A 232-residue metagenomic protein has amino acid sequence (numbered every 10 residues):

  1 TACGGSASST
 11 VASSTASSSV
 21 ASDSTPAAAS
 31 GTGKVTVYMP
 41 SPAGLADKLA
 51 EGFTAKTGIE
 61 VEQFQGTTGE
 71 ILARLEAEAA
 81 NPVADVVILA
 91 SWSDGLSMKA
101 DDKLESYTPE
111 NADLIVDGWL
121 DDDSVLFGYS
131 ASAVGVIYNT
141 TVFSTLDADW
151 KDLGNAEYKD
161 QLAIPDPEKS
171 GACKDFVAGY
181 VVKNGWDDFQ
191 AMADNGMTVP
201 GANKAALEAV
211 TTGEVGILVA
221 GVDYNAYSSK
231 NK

Functional and structural regions predicted by a protein language model:
T1-C3, T25, V37, F53 (+5 more regions): Residue-level signal for nonpolar/aromatic packing positions in well-ordered secondary structure
A2-T15, V20: Bacterial lipoprotein signal-peptidase II cleavage site
S17-V35: N-terminal low-complexity, Pro/Thr/Ser-rich intrinsically disordered segments that act as propeptides or flexible
S19, T198, D223-Y227: Short, catalytically relevant binding-site loops at active-site mouths
T25, T36-V61, V136, S228-K230: Short, polar/charged alpha-helical segment
P40-D47, G66-G69, P82-V215, K230: Extracytoplasmic ligand-binding site segments that recognize negatively charged/polar headgroups
A73-A80: Short, well-structured alpha-helical segments in soluble
G216-K232: C-terminal lobe and pocket-closing loops of periplasmic/extracytoplasmic Venus-flytrap solute-binding proteins
